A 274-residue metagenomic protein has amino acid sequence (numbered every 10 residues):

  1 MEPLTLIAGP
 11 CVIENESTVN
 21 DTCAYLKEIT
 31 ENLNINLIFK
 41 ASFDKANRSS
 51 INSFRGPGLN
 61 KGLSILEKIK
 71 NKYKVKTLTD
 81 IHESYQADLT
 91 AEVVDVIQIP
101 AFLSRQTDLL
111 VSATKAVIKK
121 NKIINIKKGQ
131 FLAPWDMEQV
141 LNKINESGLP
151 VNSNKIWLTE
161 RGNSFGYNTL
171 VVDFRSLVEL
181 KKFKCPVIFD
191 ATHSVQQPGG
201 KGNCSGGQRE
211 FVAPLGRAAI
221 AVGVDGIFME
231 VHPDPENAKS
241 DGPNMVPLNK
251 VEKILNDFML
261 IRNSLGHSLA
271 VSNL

Functional and structural regions predicted by a protein language model:
M1-I65, N71: Conserved N-terminal beta1-alpha1 strand-loop-helix module at the mouth
L6-G9, L37-A41, T77-T79, I97-I99 (+4 more regions): Hydrophobic faces of well-ordered beta-strands that scaffold small-molecule active sites in alpha/beta enzyme cores
C11-A24, K127-Q139, E160-E179, V195-G216: Active-site glycine- and acidic-residue-rich loops that bind and position anionic ligands or nucleotide-like cofactors
Y25-L33, N52-L78, A113-I123, S176-F189 (+3 more regions): Alpha-helix-loop-beta-strand connector modules within alpha/beta enzyme cores
A41-P100, R105-L109: N-terminal active-site wall of soluble small-molecule enzyme domains
K45-S49, L103-E179: Conserved anion-binding
I51-N60, Y73, Q98-L103, Y167-F174 (+5 more regions): Active-site-adjacent loop and "lid" segments of alpha/beta metabolic enzymes
S84-V93, W135-Q139, R209-V222, P233: Catalytic cores of alpha/beta
